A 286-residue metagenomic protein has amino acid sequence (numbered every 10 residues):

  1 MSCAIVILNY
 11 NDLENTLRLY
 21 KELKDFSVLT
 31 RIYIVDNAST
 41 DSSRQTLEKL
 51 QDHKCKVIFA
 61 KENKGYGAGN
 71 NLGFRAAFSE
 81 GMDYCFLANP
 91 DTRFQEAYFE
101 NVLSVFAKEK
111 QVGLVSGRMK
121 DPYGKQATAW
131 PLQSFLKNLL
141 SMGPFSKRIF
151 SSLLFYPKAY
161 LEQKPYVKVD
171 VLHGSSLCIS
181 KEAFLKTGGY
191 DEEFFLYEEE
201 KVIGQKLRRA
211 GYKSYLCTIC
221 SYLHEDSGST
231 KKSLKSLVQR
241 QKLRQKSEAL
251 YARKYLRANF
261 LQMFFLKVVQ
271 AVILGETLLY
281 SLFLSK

Functional and structural regions predicted by a protein language model:
L13, D36-Q45, E62: A conserved acidic beta->alpha catalytic loop
K21-T30: Short, acidic, metal-binding catalytic loop of nucleotide-sugar glycosyltransferases
A60-E80: Glycine-rich, basic loop-to-helix element that forms the pyrophosphate-binding segment of sugar-nucleotide handling
G81-R93: Short beta-strand-to-loop acidic/aromatic patch adjacent to the donor-nucleotide binding site
E96-A129: Conserved donor NDP-sugar-binding/catalytic core segment of glycosyltransferases
S134-V169: Short, flexible, basic/aromatic active-site loop/helix in glycosyltransferases
D170-G189, E193-S221: A short, conserved alpha-helix in the catalytic core of glycosyltransferases
G204-L284: Active-site-adjacent helix/loop segment of glycosyltransferases that harbors family-specific signature motifs
